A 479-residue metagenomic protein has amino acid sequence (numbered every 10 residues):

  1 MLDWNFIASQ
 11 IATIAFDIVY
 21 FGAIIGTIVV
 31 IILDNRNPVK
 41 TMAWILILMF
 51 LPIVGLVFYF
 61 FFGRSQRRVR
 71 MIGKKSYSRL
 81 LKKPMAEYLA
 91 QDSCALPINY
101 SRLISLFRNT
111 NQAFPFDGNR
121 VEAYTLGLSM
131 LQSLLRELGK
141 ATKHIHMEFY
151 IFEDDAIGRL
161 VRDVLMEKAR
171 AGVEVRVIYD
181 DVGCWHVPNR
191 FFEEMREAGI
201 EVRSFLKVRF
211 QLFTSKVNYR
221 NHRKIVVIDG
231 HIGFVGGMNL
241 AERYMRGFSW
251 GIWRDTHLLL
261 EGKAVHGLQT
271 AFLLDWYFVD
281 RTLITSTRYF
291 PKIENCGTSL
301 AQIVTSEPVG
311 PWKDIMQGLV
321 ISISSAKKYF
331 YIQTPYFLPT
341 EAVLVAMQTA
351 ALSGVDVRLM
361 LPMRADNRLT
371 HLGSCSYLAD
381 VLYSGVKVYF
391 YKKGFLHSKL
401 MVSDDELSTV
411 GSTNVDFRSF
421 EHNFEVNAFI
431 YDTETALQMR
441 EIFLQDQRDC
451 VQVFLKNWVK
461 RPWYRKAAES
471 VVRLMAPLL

Functional and structural regions predicted by a protein language model:
M1-Q317, I321, S325, A365 (+5 more regions): N-terminal localization/anchoring segments of enzymes in phospholipid and broader phosphate metabolism
L260, G318-I321, A342-Q348, L352-D356 (+1 more regions): Exposed, interaction-prone extracellular/peripheral surfaces
G310, D314, T334, L338 (+1 more regions): A short glycine-/small-residue-rich loop at the edge of a beta-strand within enzyme catalytic domains
A326, Y336-R358, P362, N367: Helical hairpin unit composed of two closely spaced alpha helices linked by a short loop
V388-K392: Active-site donor-binding acidic/aromatic loop of nucleotide-activated sugar and phosphosugar transferases involved
K399: Catalytic-core elements of nucleic-acid end-processing and repair enzymes
